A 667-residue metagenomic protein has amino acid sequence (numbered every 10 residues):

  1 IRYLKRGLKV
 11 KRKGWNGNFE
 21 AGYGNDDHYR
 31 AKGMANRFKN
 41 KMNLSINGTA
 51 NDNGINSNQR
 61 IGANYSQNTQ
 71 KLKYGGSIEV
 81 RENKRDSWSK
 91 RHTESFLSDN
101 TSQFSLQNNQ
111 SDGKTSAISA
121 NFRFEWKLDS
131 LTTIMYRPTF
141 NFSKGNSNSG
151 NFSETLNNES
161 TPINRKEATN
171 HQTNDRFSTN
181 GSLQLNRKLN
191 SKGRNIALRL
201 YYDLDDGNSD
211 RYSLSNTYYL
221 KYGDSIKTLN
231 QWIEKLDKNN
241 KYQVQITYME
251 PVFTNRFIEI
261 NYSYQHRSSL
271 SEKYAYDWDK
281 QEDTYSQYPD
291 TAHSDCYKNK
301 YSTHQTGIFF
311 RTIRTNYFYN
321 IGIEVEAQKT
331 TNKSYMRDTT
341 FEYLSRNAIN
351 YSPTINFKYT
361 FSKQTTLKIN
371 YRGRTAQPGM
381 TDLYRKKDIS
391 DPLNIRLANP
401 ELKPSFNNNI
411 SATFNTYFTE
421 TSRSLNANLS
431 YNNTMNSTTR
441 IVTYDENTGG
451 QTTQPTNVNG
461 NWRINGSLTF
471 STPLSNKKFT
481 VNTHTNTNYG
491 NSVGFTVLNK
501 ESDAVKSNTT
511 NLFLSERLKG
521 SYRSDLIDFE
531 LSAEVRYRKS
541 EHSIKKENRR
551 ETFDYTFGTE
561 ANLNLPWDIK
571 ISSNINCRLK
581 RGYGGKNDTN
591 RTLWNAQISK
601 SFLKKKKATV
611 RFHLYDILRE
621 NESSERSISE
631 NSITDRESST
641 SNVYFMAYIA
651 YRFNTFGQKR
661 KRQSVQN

Functional and structural regions predicted by a protein language model:
I1-A31, K41-N667: Primarily recognizes Gram-negative and organellar outer-membrane beta-barrels
